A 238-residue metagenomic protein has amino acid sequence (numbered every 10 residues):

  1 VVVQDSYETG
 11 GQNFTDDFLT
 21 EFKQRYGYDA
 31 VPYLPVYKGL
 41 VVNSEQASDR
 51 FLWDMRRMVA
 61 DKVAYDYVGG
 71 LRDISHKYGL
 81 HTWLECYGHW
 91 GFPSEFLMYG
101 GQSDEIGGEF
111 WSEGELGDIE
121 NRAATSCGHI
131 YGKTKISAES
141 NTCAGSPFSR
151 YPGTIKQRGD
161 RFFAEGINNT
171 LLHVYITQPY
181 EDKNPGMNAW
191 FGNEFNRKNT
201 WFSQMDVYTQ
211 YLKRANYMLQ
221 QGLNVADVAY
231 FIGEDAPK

Functional and structural regions predicted by a protein language model:
V1, D5-K238: Carbohydrate-binding surfaces of carbohydrate-active enzymes
